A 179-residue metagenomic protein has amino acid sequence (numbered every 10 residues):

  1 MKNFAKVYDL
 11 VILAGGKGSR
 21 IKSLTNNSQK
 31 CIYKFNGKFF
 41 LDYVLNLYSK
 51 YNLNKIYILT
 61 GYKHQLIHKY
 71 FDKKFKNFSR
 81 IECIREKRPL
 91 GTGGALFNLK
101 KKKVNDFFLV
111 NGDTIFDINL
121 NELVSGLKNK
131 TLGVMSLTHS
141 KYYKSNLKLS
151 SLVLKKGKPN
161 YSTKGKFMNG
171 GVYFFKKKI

Functional and structural regions predicted by a protein language model:
K2-I67: N-terminal glycine-rich phosphate-binding loop and ensuing alpha1 helix
K17, G112-T114: Active-site metal-binding loops of divalent metal-dependent hydrolases
L41, I56, I67, L99 (+3 more regions): Residue-level signal for inorganic ion chemistry
L45-N46, H64-I67, D72, L96-F97 (+2 more regions): Short alpha-helix within the catalytic core of nucleotide-sugar-dependent glycosyltransferases
T60, R85-K87, N111, I118 (+1 more regions): Short loop/edge segments at beta-strand edges and connector loops that shape dinucleotide/nucleotide cofactor-binding
Y62, V110, F174-F175: A conserved hydrophobic position in a structured secondary element of the catalytic/binding core that shapes
L66-L109: Short phosphate-binding loop-to-helix
F116-I179: Conserved core of the sugar-phosphate nucleotidyltransferase
